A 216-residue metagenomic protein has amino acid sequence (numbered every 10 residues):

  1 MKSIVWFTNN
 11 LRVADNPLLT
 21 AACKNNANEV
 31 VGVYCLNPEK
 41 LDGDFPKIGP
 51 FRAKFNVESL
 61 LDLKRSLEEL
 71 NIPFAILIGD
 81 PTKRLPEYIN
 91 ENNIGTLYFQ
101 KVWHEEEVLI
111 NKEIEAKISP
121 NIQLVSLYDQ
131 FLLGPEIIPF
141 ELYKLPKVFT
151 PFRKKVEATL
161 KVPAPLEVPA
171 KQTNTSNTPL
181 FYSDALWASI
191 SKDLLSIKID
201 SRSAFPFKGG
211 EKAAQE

Functional and structural regions predicted by a protein language model:
M1-P163: Trp/Phe/Arg-rich N-terminal binding region typifying the photolyase-homology
Y143-K144, V148-E216: Glycine/tryptophan-enriched, flexible segments
